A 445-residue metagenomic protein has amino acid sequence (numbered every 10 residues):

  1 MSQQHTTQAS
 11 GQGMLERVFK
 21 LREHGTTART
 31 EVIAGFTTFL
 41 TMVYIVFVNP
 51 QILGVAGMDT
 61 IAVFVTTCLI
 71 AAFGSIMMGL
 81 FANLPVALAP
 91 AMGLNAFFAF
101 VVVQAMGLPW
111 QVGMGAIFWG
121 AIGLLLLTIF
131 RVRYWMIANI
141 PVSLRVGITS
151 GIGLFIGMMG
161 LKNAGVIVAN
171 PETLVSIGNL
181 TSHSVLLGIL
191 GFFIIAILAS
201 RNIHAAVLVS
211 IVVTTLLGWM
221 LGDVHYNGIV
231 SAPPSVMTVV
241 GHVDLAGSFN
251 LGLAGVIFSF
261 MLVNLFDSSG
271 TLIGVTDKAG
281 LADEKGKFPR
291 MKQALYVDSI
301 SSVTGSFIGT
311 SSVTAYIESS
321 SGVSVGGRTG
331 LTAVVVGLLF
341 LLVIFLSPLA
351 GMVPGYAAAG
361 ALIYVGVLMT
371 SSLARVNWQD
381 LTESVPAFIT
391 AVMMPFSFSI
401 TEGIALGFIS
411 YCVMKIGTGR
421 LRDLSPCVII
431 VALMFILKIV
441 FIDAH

Functional and structural regions predicted by a protein language model:
S2, A71-M92, I122: Juxtamembrane transmembrane-helix boundary signature
S2-A62, L174-I177, L208-K292, L433-L437: Helix-loop-helix hairpins and the membrane-proximal interhelical loops of multi-pass alpha-helical transport proteins
G11-I45, N49, I70, A91-T149 (+1 more regions): Helix-loop-helix junctions within the multi-pass membrane cores of secondary transporters/permeases
V32, I52, M136, A205 (+3 more regions): Residue-level signature of catalytic and energy-coupling elements of molecular machines, predominantly ATP/GTP-dependent
Q51-V63, V101-V112, L251-A254, P354 (+1 more regions): Helix-coil boundary and interhelical linker segments in multi-pass alpha-helical membrane proteins
A56-I76: Loop-to-helix transition at the N-terminal end of transmembrane alpha-helices
G74-V86, A196-N202, F260-D267, D298-I308 (+3 more regions): Transmembrane alpha-helix interface/packing and boundary motifs in multi-pass membrane proteins, characterized by
M106-L216, M220, V224, V334-H445: Membrane-embedded alpha-helical modules
